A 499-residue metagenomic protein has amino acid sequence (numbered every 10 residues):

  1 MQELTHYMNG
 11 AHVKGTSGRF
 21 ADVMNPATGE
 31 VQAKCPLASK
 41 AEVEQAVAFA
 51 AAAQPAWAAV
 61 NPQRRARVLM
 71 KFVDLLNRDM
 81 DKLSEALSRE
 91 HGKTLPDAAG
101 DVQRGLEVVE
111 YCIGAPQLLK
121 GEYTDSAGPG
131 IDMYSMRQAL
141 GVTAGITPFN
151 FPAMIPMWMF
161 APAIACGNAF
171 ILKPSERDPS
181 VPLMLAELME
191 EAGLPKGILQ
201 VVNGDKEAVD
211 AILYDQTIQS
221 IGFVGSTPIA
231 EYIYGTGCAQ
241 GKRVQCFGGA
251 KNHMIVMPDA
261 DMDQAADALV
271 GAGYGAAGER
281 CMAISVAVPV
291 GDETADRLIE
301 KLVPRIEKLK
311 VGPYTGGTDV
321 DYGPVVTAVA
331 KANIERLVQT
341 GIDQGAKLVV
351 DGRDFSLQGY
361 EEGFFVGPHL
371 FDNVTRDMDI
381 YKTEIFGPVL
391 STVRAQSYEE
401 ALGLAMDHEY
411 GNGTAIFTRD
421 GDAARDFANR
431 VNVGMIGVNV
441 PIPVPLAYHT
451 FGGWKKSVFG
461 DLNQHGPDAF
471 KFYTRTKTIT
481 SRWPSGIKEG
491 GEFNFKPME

Functional and structural regions predicted by a protein language model:
M1-A27, R353: Hydrophobic face of amphipathic alpha-helices that form TPR/SEL1-like repeat modules and related alpha-solenoid
T28-K34, I218, I255, K310 (+1 more regions): Conserved C-terminal structural/oligomerization subdomain of aldehyde/semialdehyde dehydrogenase
G29, R65, L87, V109 (+9 more regions): Residue-level signal for inorganic ion chemistry
E30-L119, G130: Glycine-rich loop-to-alpha-helix module at the N-terminal edge of alpha/beta enzyme cores
Q32-A38, A53-A59, G145, M254-M257 (+5 more regions): Short, well-ordered beta-strand elements within core beta-sheets of diverse protein domains
K71, P129-D132, G352-G359: Short, solvent-exposed loop/turn elements at beta->coil junctions and helix N-caps that rim active or binding pockets
N77, G121-A266, D319, A395 (+1 more regions): Rossmann-like NAD(P) dinucleotide-binding subdomain of oxidoreductase/dehydrogenase enzymes
P228-T375, V438, S485-E489, F493-E499: ALDH superfamily catalytic-core signature
